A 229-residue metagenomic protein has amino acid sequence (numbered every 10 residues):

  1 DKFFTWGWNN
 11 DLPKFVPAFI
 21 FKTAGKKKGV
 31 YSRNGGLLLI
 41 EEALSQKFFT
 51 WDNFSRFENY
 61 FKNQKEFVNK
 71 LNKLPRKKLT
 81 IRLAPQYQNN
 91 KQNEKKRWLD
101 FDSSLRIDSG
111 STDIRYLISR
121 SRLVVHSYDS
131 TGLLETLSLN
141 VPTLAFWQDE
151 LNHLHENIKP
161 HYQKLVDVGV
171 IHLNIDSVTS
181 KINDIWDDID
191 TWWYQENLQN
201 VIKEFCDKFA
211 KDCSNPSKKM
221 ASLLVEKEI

Functional and structural regions predicted by a protein language model:
D1-A24: Active-site-proximal region of nucleotide-activated glycan assembly enzymes, centered on histidine/acidic-rich loops
D1-F3, S119-L123: Conserved acidic residues
T5-G7, I40-E41, R82-A84, D108-G110 (+2 more regions): Short His-Asn-centered micro-motif
F15-P17, S32, L99-D102, L123 (+1 more regions): Catalytic binding pocket for nucleotide-activated donors in carbohydrate/polymer assembly enzymes
A18-W98, S103, I107: Conserved catalytic-core segment of nucleotide-activated headgroup transferases in glycan assembly
G110-S121, S138: Short acidic alpha-helix that forms the nucleotide-activated donor recognition element in Leloir-type transferases
F209-I229: C-terminal alpha-helical cap of glycosyltransferases
